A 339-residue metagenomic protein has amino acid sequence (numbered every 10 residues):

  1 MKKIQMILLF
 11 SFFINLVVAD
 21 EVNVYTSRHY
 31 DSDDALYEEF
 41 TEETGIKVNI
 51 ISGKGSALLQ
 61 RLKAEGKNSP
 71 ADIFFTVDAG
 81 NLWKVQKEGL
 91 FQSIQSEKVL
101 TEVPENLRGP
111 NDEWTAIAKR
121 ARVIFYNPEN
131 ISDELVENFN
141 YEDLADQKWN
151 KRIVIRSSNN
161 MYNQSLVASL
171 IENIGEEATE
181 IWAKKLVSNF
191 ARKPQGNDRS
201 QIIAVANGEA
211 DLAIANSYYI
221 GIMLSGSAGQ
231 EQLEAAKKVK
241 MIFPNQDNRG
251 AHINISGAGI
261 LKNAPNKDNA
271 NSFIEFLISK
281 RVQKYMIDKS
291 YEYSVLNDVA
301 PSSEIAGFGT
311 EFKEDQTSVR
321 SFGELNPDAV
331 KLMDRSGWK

Functional and structural regions predicted by a protein language model:
D20-K84, K339: Early extracytoplasmic/lumenal segment of secretory-pathway proteins
Y25-R28, P110-W114, Y126-E129, D133-E134 (+3 more regions): Short beta-strand->loop
S69-F74, Q92-Y126, E142, R152-I155: A structural signal for short loop-to-beta-strand junctions that line the ligand-binding cleft of periplasmic/secreted
G80-L90, G109-V136, A168, I253-A258: Periplasmic solute-binding protein
Q92-L100, E113-T115, E142, Q230-H252 (+1 more regions): Short beta-strand->loop
S169, I174-P244: Ligand-binding pocket segment of bilobal, Venus flytrap-like solute-binding proteins
S256-Q316: Mature extracytoplasmic/periplasmic domains
P301-K339: Extracellular/periplasmic bilobal clamshell ligand-binding domains
